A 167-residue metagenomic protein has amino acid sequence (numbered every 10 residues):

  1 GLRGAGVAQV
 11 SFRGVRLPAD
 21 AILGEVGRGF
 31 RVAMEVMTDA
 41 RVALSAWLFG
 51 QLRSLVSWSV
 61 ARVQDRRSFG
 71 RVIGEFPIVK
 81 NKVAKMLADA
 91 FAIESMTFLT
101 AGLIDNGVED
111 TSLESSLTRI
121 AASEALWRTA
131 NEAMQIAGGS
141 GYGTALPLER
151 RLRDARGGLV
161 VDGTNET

Functional and structural regions predicted by a protein language model:
G1-F91, G157-V161, N165-T167: Glycine-rich beta->alpha junctions and the first turn(s) of the following alpha-helix
L2, E109-T167: Alpha-helix capping/hinge segments and adjacent helical runs
A19-I22, S95, G138-G141: Proline-centered turn/helix-capping motifs that create local helix->coil transitions or kinks
E25-V26, E94-M96, A125, E149-R150: Short hydrophobic/aromatic segments of transmembrane alpha-helices and their interfaces
A33, S59, T100, T118 (+1 more regions): Short alpha-helical scaffolding segments that buttress acidic/His motifs in well-ordered protein cores
L55-W58, M96, R128: Extended, amphipathic, non-transmembrane alpha-helical segments
V60, Q64, S68-R71, L87-A121 (+1 more regions): C-terminal helix-coil-helix/basic helical segment that borders enzyme active sites and/or dimer interfaces and provides
G74-K80, L99-G102, L152: Short, conserved phosphate-binding/catalytic loop or strand-edge motifs used in phosphoryl-/nucleotidyl-transfer
